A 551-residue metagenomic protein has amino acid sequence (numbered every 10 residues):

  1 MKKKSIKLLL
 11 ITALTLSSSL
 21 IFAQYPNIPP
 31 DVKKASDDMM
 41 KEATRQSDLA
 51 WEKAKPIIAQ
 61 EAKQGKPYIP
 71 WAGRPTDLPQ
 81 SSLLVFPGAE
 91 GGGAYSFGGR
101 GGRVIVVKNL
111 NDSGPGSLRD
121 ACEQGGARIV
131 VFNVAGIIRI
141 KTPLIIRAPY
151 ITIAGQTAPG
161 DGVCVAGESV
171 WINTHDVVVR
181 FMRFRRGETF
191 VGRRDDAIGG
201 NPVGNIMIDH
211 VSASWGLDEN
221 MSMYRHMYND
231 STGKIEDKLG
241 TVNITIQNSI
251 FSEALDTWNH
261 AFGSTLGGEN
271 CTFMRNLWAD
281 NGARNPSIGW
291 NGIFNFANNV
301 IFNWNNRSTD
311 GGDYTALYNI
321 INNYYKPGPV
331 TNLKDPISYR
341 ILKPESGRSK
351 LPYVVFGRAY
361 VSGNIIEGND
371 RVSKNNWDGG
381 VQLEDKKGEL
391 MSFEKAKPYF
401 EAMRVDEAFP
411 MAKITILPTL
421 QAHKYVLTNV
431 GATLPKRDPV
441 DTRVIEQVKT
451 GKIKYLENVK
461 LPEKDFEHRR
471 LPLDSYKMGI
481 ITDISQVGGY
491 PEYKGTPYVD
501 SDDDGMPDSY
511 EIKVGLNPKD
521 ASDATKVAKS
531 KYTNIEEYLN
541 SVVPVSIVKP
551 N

Functional and structural regions predicted by a protein language model:
M1-Q24: Bacterial Sec-dependent N-terminal signal peptides
Q24-R100, K464-H468, D474, M478-I480: N-terminal pre-domain segments of enzymes
Y25-S36, A43, A54, V361-S362 (+5 more regions): C-terminal functional modules
F86-V130, D523: Acidic Gly/Asp/Thr-rich repetitive segments characteristic of extracellular carbohydrate-active and adhesion proteins
G102, Q156-V163, M182, K519-A521: Extracellular beta-strand-rich, repetitive "passenger/adhesive" scaffolds that bind or process carbohydrates
R119-G126, I138-T152, V163-R180, R186-V203: Extracellular beta-strand-rich solenoid/capping regions of secreted or surface-exposed proteins that bind or remodel
Y150, G155, P159, H175-R186 (+7 more regions): Right-handed parallel beta-helix
N295-R307, L317-P327, T331-E367, R371-S392: Predominantly extracellular beta-rich ligand-binding scaffolds that present long acidic/polar faces for carbohydrate
